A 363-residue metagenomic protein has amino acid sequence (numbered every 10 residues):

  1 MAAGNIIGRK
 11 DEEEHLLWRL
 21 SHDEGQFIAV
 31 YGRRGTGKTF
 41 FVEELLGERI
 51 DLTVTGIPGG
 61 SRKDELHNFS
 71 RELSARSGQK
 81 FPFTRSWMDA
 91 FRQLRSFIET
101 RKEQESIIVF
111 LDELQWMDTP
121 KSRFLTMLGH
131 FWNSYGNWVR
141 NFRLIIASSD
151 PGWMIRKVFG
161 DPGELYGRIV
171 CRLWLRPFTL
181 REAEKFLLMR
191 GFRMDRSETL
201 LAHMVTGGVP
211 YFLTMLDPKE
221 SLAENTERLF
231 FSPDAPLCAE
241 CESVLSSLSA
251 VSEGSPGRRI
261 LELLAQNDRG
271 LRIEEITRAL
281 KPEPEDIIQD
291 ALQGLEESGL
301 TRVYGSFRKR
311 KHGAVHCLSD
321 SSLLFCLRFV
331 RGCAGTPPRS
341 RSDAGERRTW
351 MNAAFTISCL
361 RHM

Functional and structural regions predicted by a protein language model:
N5-L16: N-terminal pre-P-loop "Q-motif" helix
G25-E43: Walker A/P-loop nucleotide-binding motif
Y31, G35, W116-P120, F124-P162: Sensor-1/coupling segment of RecA-like P-loop NTPase cores
I50-F81, R95-S96, F325: Conserved NTP-binding/hydrolysis module of P-loop NTPases
I98-L128: Conserved P-loop NTPase "ATPase switch" module shared by AAA+ and STAND
V158-L201: Helix-loop-helix "sensor" segment of P-loop NTPases
S197-T199, M204-M215: The conserved phosphate-sensing helix
F212, L216-M363: Accessory nucleic acid-recognition modules appended to NTPase machines
